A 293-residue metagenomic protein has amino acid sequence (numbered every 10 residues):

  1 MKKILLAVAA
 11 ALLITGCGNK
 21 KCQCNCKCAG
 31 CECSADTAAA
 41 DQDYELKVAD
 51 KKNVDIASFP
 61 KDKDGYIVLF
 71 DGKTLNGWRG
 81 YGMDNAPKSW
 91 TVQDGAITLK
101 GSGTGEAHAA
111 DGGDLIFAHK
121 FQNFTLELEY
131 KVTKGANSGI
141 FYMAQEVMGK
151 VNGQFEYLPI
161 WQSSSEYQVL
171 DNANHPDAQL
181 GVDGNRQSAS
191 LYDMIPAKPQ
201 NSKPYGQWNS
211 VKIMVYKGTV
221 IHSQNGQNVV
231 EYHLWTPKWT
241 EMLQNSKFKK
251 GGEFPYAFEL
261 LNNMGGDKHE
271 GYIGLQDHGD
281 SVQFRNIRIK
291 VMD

Functional and structural regions predicted by a protein language model:
M1-I4: Positively charged n-region of N-terminal signal peptides that target proteins for export
L6-A9: Sec-dependent N-terminal signal peptides
T15-G16: C-terminal motif of bacterial Sec signal peptides marking the signal peptidase cleavage site
N19-K21, K27-D293: Carbohydrate-interacting regions of secretory-pathway proteins
